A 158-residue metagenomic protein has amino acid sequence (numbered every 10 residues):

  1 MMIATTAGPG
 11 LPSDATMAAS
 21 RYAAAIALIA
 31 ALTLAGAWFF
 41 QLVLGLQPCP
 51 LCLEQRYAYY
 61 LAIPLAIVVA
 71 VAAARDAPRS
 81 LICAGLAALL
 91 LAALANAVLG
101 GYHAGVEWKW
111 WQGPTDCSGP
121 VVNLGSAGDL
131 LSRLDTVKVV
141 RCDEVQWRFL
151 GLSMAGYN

Functional and structural regions predicted by a protein language model:
M1-A19: Short, Lys/Arg-rich, polar N-terminal cytosolic tail immediately upstream of the first transmembrane signal-anchor
M17-L28, R75-A97: Interfacial segments of alpha-helical transmembrane regions
L32-Q41, L94-W110, A127: C-terminal TM-helix exit segments that contain a strictly Trp-centered aromatic cap at the helix terminus
L46-L61: Loop-to-helix transition at the N-terminal end of transmembrane alpha-helices
A66, C83-G100, D116-L124: Hydrophobic alpha-helical segments of small multi-pass membrane proteins
V68-D76: Structural signal for the C-terminal ends of transmembrane alpha-helices and the immediately following loop
W108-S153: Extracytosolic (periplasmic/ER-lumenal) interhelical loops and adjacent juxtamembrane/interface segments of multi-pass
